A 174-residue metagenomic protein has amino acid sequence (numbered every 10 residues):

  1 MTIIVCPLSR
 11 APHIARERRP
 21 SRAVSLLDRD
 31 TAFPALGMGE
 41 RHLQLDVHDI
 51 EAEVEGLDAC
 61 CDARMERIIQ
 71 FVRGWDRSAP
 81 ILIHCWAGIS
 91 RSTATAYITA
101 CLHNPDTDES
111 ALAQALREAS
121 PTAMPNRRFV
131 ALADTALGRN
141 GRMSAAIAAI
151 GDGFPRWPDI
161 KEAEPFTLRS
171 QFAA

Functional and structural regions predicted by a protein language model:
M1-G39: Glycine-rich, flexible N-terminal cofactor/catalytic loop recognition
L8, D28-R29, V47-I50, W86: Histidine- and/or cysteine-centered catalytic micro-motif in compact active-site loops
M38-V47, P155-P158: Long, contiguous secondary-structure blocks with strong helical propensity
L43-I81: Helix-loop module immediately N-terminal to the HCX5R catalytic loop in PTP-like cysteine phosphatase domains
D58, C85-A87, R117: Non-catalytic interaction surface on structured domains
R64-I68, I81, R91, T95-A96 (+2 more regions): Amphipathic alpha-helical interface surfaces
R73-H103: Catalytic cysteine-centered active loop of the rhodanese-like fold, especially the PTP/DSP P-loop
W75-P80, C101-A174: PTP/DSP superfamily signal
